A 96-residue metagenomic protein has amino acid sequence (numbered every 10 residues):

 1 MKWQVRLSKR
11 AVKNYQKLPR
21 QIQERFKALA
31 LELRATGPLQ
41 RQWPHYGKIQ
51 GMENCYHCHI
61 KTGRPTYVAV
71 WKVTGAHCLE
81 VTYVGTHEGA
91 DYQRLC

Functional and structural regions predicted by a protein language model:
M1-L31: Arg/Lys-rich, positively charged N-terminal/basic patches that mediate binding to nucleic acids
K2, K13-K17, H59-C96: Enriched for short, Lys/Arg-rich terminal
R10, N54, T86: Residues that form or immediately flank small-molecule/cofactor binding pockets and catalytic motifs
P19-I22, A30, G37, T62 (+1 more regions): Generic secondary-structure microfeatures
Q23, K27, R34, Y46 (+1 more regions): A generic structural signal for ordered secondary structure
E32-G63: A short, surface-exposed loop/turn module that caps and links secondary-structure elements
